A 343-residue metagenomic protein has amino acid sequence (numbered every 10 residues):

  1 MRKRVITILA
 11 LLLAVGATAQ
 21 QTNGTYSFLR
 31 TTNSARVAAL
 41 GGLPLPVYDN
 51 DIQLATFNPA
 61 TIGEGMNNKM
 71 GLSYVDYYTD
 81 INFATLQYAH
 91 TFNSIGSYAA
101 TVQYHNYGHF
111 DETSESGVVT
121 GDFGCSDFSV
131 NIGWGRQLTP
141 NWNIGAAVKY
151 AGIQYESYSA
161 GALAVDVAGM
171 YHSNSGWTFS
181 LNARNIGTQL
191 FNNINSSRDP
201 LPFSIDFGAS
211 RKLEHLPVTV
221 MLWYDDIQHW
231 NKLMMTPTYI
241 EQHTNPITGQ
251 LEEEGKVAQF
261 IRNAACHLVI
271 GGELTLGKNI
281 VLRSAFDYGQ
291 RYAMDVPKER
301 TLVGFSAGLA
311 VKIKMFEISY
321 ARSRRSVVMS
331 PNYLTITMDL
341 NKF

Functional and structural regions predicted by a protein language model:
M1-R2, V281: Generic N-terminal leader/processing signal
R2, A19-Q20: Generic start-of-chain signal for non-secretory N-termini
R2-A10: Sec-dependent signal peptide recognition, specifically the positively charged N-region followed immediately by
A10-T18: Hydrophobic h-region of N-terminal signal peptides that target proteins for export in Gram-negative bacteria
Q20-F343: Subset of outer-membrane beta-barrel
